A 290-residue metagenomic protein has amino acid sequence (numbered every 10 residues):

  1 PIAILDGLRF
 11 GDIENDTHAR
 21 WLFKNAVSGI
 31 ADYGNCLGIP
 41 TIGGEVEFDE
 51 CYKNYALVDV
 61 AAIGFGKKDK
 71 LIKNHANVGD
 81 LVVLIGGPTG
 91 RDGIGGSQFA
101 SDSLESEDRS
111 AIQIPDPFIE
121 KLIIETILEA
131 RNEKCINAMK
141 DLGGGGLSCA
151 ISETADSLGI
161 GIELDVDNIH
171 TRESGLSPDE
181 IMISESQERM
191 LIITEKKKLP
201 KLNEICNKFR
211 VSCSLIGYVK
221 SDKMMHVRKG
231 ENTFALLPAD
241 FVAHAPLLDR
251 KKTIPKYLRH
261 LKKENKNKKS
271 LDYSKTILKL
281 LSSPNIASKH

Functional and structural regions predicted by a protein language model:
P1-H290: Glycine/proline-enriched, intrinsically flexible loops and inter-domain linkers
